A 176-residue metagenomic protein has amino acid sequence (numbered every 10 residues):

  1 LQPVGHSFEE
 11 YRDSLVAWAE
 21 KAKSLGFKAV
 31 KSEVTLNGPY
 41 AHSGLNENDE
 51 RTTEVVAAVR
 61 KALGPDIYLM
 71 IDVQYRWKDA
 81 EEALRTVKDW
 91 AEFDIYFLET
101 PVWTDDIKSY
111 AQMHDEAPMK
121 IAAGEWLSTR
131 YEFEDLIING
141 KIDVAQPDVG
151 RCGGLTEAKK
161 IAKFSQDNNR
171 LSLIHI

Functional and structural regions predicted by a protein language model:
Q2-A111, E116: Metal-dependent enolase-superfamily TIM-barrel catalytic cores that perform enediolate-based chemistry
G26, K88-Y96, H114-A122, I137-Q146 (+1 more regions): Glycine-enriched alpha-helix->loop->beta-strand junction motifs that scaffold or abut catalytic
I71-W77, W103-T104, A123-R130, G153-L155: Glycine-rich beta-to-alpha transition loops that act as phosphate-gripper elements at the mouths of alpha/beta enzyme
T86, E132, I161: Conserved sugar-transfer catalytic core signal across GT-A, GT-B, and GT-C glycosyltransferases
S109, Y131-E132, E157: Short acidic active-site motifs
G154-S172: C-terminal structural cap/anchor segments
I174-I176: Conserved small/polar residues in nucleotide/adenosyl-binding loops
